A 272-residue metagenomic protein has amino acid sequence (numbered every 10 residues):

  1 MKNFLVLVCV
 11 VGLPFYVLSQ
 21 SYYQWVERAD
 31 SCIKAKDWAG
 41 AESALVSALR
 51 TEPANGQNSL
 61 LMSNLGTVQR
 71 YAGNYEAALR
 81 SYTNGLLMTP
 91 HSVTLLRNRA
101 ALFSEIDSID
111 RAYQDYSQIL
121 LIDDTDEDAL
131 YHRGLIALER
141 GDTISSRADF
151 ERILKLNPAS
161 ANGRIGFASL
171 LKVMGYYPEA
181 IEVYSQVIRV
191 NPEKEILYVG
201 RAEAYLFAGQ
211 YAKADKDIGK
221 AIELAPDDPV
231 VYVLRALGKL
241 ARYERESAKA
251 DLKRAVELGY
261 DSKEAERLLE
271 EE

Functional and structural regions predicted by a protein language model:
S21, N55-N58, S92, D126 (+4 more regions): Residue-level recognition of tetratricopeptide repeat
K34-A35, V68-Y71, E105-I106, E139-R140 (+3 more regions): Register position in tetratricopeptide repeats
T51-A54, M88, I122, L156 (+3 more regions): Structural marker of alpha-solenoid helical repeat scaffolds
N58-L61, L95, A129, G163 (+3 more regions): TPR alpha-solenoid repeat register
L60-N64, N98, H132, G166 (+3 more regions): Canonical tetratricopeptide repeat
